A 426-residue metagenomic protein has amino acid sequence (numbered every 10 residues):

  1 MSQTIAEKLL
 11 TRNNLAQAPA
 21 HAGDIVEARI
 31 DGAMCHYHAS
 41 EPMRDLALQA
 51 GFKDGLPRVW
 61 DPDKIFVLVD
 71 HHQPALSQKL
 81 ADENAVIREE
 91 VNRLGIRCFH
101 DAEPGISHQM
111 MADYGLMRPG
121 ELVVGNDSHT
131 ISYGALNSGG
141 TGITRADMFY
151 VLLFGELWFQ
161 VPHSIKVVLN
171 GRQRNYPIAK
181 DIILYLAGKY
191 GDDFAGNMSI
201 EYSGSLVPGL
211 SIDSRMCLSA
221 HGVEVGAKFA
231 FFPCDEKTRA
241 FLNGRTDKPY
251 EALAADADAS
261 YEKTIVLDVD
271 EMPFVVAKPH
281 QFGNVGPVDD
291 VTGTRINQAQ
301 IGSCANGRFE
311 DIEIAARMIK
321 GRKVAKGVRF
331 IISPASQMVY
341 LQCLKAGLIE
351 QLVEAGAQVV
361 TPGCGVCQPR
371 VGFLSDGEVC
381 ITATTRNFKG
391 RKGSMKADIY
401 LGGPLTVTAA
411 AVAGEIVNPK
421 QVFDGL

Functional and structural regions predicted by a protein language model:
M1-L426: Fe-S-dependent hydro-lyases/dehydratases of central metabolism
